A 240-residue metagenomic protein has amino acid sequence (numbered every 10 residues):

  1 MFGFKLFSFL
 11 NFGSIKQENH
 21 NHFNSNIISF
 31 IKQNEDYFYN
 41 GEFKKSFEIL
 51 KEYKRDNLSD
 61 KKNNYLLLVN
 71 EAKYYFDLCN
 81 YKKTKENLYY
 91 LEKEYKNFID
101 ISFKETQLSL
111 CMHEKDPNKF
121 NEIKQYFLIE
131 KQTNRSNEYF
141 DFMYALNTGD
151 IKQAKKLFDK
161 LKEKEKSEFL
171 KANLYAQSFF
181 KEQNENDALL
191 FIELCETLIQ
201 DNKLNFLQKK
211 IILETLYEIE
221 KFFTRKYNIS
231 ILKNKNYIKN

Functional and structural regions predicted by a protein language model:
M1-S25, C79, K96: Long, contiguous interaction/recruitment modules in multidomain scaffold/adaptor proteins
E18, K45-Y53, K82-E92, D116-K131 (+3 more regions): Alpha-helical repeat scaffolds
F23-K32, D60-V69, Y95-E105, E130-F140 (+3 more regions): Generic helix N-cap/helix-start motif at coil->alpha-helix transitions
I28-E48: Alpha-helical segment of the N-proximal tetratricopeptide repeat
D36, Y74, L108-L110, Y144-N147 (+3 more regions): Residue-level signature for tetratricopeptide repeat
G41, C79, K115, G149 (+2 more regions): Residue-level detector of the short coil/turn that links helix A to helix B within each tetratricopeptide repeat
L67, K73-Y74, F103-H113, Y126 (+1 more regions): Alpha-solenoid helical repeat scaffolds
F169-F179, Q183-N240: Eukaryotic alpha-helical solenoid repeat scaffolds
